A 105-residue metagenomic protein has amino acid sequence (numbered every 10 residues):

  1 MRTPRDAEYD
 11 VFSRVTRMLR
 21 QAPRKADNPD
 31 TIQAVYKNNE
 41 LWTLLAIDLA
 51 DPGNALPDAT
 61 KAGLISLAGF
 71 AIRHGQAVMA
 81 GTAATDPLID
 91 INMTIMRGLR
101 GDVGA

Functional and structural regions predicted by a protein language model:
M1-T43, I47-G53, P57, K61-A105: N-terminal intrinsically disordered, cationic/polar leader segments that include organellar targeting peptides
